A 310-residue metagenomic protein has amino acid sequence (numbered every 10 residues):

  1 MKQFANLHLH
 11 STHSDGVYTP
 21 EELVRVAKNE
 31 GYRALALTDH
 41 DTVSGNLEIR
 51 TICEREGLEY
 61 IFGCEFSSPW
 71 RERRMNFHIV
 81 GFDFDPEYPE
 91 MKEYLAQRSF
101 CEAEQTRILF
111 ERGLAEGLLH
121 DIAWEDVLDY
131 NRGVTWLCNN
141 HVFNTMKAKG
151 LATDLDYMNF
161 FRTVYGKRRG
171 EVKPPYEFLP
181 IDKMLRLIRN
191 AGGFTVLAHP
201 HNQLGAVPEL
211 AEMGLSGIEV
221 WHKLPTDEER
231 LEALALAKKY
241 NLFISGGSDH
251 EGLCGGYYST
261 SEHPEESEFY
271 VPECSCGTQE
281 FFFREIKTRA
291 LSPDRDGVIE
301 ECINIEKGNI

Functional and structural regions predicted by a protein language model:
M1-S11, V17-E30, S44-F62, S68-E87 (+6 more regions): Charged catalytic cores and adjacent phosphate/nucleic-acid-binding surfaces used for phosphate/nucleic-acid chemistry
L35-A36: A short beta-strand/loop micro-motif in the catalytic core of glycosyltransferases that engages the nucleotide-sugar
S44, C101-I108, L137, H141: Residues forming well-ordered secondary-structure scaffolds
E87, A115-L119, A148, A152: Alpha-helix capping at helix-to-loop junctions
L95-R98: Glycine/small-residue-rich loop that forms an oxyanion/phosphate-binding "nest" at active or ligand-binding sites
F100-Y130: Conserved phosphoryl-transfer catalytic core
R132-G193: Conserved acidic, metal-coordinating active-site core of Asp-based, Mg2+-dependent phosphoryl-transfer enzymes
